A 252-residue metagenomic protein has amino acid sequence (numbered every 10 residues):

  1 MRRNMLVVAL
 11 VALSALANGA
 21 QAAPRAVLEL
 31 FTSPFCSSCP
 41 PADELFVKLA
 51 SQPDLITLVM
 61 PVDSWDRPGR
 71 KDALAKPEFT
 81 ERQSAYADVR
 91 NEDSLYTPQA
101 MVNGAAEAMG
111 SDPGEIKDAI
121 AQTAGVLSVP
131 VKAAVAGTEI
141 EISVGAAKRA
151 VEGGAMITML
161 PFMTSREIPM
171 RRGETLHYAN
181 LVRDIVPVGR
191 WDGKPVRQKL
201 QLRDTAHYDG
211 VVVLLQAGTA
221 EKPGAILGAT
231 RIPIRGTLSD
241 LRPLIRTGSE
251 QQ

Functional and structural regions predicted by a protein language model:
M1-N4: Positively charged n-region of N-terminal signal peptides that target proteins for export
V7-A15: Bacterial N-terminal signal peptides
A22-M60: Local sequence-structure signature of Cys/Sec-based thiol-disulfide redox active-site neighborhoods
S33-S37, V62-R67, A106-M109: Solvent-exposed loop/turn segments at secondary-structure junctions within structured extracellular/periplasmic domains
P40-D43, G69-K71, D112-P113: Short, solvent-exposed loop/turn and secondary-structure capping segments
D54-T80, S94: Thiol-based oxidoreductase modules, predominantly thioredoxin-like and allied folds used for disulfide exchange
A73-T97, A105-Q252: Short, conserved sequence motifs used for protein processing/export or organelle targeting and for catalysis
A100: Ligand-binding face of N-terminal immunoglobulin V-set domains in extracellular IgSF glycoproteins
